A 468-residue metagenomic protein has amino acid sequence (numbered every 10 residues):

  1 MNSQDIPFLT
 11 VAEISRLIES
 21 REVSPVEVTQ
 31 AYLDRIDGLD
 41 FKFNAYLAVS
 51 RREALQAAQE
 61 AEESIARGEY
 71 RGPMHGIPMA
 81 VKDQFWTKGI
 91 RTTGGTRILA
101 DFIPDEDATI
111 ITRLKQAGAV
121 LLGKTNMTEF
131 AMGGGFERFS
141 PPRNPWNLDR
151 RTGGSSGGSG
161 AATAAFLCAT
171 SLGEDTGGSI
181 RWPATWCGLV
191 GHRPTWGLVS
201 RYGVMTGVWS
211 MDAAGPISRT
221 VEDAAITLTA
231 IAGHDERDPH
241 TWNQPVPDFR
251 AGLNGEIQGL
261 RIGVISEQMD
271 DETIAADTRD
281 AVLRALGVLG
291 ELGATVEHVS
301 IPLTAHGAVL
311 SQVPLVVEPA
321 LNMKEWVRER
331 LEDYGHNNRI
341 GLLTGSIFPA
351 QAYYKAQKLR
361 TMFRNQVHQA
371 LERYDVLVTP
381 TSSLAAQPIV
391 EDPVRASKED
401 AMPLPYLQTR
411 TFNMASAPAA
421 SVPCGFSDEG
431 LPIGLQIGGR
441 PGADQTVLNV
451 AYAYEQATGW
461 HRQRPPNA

Functional and structural regions predicted by a protein language model:
M1-Q56, A66, E291, A352 (+1 more regions): An N-terminal boundary/leader segment
E13-R16, L33, D270, L303-G307 (+3 more regions): Serine-dependent amide/ester hydrolase catalytic core
Y32, A54, A224, I262 (+4 more regions): Residue-level signal for inorganic ion chemistry
A54, S64-F139: Acidic/His- and Gly-rich active-site-bordering loop/insert found across diverse amide/peptide-bond hydrolases
H75-G94, A251-S266, P314-H368, P380 (+1 more regions): Short helix-loop capping/hinge segments that flank enzyme active sites or metal/cofactor-binding pockets
T92-D101, A275-A276, Q387-A396: Glycine/threonine-rich flexible loop motifs
E106-D235, N413-Q436: Short glycine/serine-rich loop segments
R193-D280, A457-A468: A short helix-breaking turn/cap at a secondary-structure junction
